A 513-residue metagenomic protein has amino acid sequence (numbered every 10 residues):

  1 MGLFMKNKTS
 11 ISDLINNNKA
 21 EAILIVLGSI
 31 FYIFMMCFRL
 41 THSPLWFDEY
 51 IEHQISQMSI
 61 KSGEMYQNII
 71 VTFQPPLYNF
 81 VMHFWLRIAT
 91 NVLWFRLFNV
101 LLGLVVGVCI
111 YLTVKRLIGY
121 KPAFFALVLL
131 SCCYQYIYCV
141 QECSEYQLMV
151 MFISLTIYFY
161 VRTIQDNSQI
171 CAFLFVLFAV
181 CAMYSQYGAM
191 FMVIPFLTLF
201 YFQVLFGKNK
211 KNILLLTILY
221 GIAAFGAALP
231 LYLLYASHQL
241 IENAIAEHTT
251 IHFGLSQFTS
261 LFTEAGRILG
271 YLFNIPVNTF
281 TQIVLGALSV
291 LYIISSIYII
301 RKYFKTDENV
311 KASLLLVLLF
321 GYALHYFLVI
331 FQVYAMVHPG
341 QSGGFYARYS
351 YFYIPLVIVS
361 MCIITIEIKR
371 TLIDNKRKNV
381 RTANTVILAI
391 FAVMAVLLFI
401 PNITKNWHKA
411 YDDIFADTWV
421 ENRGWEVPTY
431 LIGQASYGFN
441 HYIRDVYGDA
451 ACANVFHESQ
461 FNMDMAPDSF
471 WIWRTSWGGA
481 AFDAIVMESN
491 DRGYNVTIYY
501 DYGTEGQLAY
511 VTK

Functional and structural regions predicted by a protein language model:
M1-N16: Short, Lys/Arg-rich, polar N-terminal cytosolic tail immediately upstream of the first transmembrane signal-anchor
A20, I25-K369, A383, F391-V511: Membrane-proximal helix-loop-helix interfaces that form the catalytic/acceptor-binding platform of multi-pass membrane
K369, I373-K376: Hydrophobic alpha-helical segments of polytopic membrane proteins
V380-V386: N-terminal Sec-pathway targeting helices
